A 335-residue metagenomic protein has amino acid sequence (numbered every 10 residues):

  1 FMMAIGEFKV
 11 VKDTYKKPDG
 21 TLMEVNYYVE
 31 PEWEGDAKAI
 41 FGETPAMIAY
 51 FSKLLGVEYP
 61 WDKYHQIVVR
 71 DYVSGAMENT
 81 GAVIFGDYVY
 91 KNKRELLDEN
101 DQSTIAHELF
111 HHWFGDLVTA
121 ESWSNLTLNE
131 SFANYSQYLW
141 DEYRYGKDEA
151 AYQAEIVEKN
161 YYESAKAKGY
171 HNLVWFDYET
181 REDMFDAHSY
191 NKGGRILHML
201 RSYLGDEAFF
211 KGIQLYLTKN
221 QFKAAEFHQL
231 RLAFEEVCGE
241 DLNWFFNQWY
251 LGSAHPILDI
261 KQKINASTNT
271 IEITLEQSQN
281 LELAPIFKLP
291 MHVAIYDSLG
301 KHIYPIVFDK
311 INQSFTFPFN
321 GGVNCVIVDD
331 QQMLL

Functional and structural regions predicted by a protein language model:
F1-A106, Y135-Y138: Hydrophobic helix-coil surface modules that form long, contiguous segments used for peptide/substrate interaction
D19-E24, A82, A106-H112, E163-F176: Active-site-adjacent bridging/hinge elements
V29-A39, S122-W123, D183-D186, M199 (+1 more regions): Second-shell loop/turn segments in exported
D98, E130-R195, M199, N220-F222: Acidic/His/Gly-enriched intrinsically disordered linker/tail segments that often contain short helix/coil "MoRF-like"
L109-S124: Catalytic Zn2+-binding segment of zinc metalloproteases
Y178-E182, D186-I273: Amphipathic alpha-helical substructures
L242-N243, S253-V328: Beta-strand-rich binding/interaction modules
D330-L335: Short acidic/polar inter-strand loop motif in beta-rich domains
